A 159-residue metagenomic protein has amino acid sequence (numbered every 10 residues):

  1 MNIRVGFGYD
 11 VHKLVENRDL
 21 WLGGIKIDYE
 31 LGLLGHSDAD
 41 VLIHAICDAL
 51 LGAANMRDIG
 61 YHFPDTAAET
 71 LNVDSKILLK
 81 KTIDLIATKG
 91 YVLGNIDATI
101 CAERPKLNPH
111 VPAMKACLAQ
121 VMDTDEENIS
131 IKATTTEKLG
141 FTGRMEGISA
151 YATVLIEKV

Functional and structural regions predicted by a protein language model:
M1-N2, V159: Short, low-complexity, intrinsically disordered N-terminal peptides in bacterial proteins
N2, N17, E127-S130, G147: Peripheral (non-transmembrane) domains and long loops of multi-pass membrane proteins
N2-P112, M122: RNase III-family endoribonuclease catalytic core
W21-L22, M114, R144-G147: Short, glycine/charged-enriched secondary-structure capping and boundary segments
K26, A133, V154-I156: Short, structured patches in soluble enzyme cores that scaffold and shape functional sites
D97-A102, H110-T142: Short, conserved loop-to-beta-strand elements that form functional interface hotspots
T142-V159: C-terminal edge-of-domain segments
